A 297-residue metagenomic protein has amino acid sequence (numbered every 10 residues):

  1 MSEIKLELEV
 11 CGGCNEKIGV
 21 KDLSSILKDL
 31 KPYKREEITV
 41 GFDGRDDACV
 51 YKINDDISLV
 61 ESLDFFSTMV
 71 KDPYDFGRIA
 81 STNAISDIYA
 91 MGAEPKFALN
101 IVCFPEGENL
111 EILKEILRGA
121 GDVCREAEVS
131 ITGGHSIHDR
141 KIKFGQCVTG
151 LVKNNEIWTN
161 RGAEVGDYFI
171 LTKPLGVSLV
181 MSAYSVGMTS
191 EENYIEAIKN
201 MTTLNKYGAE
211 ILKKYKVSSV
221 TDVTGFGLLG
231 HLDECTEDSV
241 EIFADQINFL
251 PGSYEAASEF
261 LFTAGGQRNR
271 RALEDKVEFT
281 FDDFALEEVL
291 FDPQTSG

Functional and structural regions predicted by a protein language model:
M1-A90, V129, E164-F169, P174: N-terminal glycine-rich phosphate/pyrophosphate-binding loops that anchor nucleotide-derived ligands and cofactors
M1-C11, D22, E106-S130, R140-I142 (+2 more regions): Glycine-/charge-enriched secondary-structure boundary and capping motifs
C14, V50, V220, S296-G297: Short cationic amphipathic helices and targeting signals
I18, G150-V152, F169, K173-V177 (+2 more regions): Glycine-rich beta-alpha junction loops
I38-V40, A48-V50, D87-Y89, G121 (+6 more regions): A generic local secondary-structure boundary/capping motif
I53-E61, F65-M69, E94-T189: Glycine-rich anion-binding loops of enzyme active sites
P73-A98, R118-E126, T203-C235: Small-aliphatic-rich amphipathic alpha-helix that forms the alpha element of a beta-alpha
C147-E156, E191-K213, D283-F284: Active-site glycine-rich loop that binds ribose-phosphate moieties when present
